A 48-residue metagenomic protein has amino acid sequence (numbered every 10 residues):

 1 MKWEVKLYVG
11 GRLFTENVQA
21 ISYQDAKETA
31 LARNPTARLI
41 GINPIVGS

Functional and structural regions predicted by a protein language model:
M1-F14: Short aromatic-glycine-(Arg/Gly/Cys) micro-motifs in beta-strand/loop hairpins
E16-V18: Generic detection of short hydrophobic beta-strand segments and adjacent strand-loop junctions
A32-S48: Short, mixed-charge low-complexity intrinsically disordered segments
